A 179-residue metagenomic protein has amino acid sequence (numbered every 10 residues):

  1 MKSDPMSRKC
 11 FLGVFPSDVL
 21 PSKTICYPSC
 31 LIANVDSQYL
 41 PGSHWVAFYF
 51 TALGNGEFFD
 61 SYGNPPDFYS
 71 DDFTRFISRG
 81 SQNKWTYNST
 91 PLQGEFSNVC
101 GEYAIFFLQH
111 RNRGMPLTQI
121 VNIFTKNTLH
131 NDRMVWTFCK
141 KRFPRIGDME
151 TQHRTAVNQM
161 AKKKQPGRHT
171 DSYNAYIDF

Functional and structural regions predicted by a protein language model:
M1-D36: Conserved active-site-adjacent core of cysteine acyl-enzyme catalytic domains
K2-M6, I77-S81, T128, R142-F143 (+1 more regions): Generic secondary-structure transition motif, activating predominantly at the C-termini of alpha-helices
S7-V14, G80-Y87, D178: Generic preference for hydrophobic/aromatic residues in regular secondary structure cores
I25-R113: Cysteine protease-like catalytic core of ubiquitin/ubiquitin-like
S81-A156: C-terminal folded domains that constitute the principal catalytic or ligand-binding module of multi-domain proteins
F143-F179: Disordered regulatory segments flanking catalytic cores
